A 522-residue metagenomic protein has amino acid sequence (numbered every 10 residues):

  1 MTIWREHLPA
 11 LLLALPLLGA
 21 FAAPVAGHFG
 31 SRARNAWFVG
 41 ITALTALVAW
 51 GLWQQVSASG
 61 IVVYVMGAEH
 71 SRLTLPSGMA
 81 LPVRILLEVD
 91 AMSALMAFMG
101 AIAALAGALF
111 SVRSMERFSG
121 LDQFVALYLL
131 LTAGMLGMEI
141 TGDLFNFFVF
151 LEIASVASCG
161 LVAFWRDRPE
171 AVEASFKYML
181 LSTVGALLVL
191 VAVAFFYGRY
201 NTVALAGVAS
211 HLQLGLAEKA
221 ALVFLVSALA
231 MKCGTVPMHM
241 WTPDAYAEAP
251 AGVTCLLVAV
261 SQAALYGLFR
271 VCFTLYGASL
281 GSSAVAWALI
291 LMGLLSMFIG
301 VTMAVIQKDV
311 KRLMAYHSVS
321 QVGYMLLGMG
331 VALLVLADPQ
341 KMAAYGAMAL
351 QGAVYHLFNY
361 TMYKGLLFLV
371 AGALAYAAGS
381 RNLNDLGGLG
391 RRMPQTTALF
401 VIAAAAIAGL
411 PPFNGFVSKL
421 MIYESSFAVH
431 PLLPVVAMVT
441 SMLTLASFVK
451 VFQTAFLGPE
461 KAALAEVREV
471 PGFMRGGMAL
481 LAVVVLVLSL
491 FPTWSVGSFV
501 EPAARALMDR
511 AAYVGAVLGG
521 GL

Functional and structural regions predicted by a protein language model:
M1-A10, F21-A126, A206, V500-R510 (+1 more regions): Transmembrane helix-loop-helix hairpins at membrane boundaries of multipass inner-membrane proteins
W4-L15, A91-I102, L144-A157, L216-M231 (+1 more regions): Structural signature of hydrophobic alpha-helical transmembrane segments
A20-V25, W50, L109, A133-G137 (+10 more regions): Alpha-helical transmembrane segments of multipass membrane proteins
F29, Q123-L130, G134-A220, M231 (+2 more regions): Alpha-helical multi-pass transmembrane bundles of energy-transducing inner-membrane proteins
A33-A36, A174-K177, A249-A259, R381-T397 (+2 more regions): Membrane-interface alpha-helices at helix entry/exit sites of multi-pass transporters
V56-R84, A186-D244, G267-A288, M325 (+5 more regions): Juxtamembrane/interfacial segments at transmembrane-helix boundaries in multi-pass membrane proteins
A80-F145, P169, V193, S227-M231 (+2 more regions): Helix-loop-helix module between adjacent transmembrane segments
V236, K364-F368, A428, L432-V467: Predominantly late transmembrane helices and immediately cytosolic-facing juxtamembrane segments
